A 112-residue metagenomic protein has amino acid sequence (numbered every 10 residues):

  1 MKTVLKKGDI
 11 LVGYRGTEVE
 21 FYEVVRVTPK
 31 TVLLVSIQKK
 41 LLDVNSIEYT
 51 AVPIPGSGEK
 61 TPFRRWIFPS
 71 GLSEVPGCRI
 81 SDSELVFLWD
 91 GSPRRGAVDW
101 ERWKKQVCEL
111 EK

Functional and structural regions predicted by a protein language model:
M1-K2, K104: Generic detector of short, locally flexible boundary/turn motifs and exposed helical patches
K2-R15: Short coil-to-beta transition motif at edge beta-strands of beta-rich domains
Y14-V19, L110-K112: His-enriched metal-coordination microenvironments in redox/metal-binding proteins
V19-T28: Short beta-strand-centered aromatic/proline hotspots
V27-S46: Basic/aromatic-rich interaction segments and small domains that mediate binding to polyanionic partners
L41-K112: Intrinsically disordered, low-complexity, charged/polar segments
